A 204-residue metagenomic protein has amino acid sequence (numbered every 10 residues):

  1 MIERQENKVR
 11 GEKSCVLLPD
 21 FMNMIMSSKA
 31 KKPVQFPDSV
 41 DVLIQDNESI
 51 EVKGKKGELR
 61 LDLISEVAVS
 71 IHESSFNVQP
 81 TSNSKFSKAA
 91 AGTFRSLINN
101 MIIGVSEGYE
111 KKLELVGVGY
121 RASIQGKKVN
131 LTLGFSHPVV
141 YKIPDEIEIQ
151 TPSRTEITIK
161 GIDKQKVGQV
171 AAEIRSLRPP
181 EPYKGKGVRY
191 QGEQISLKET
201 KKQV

Functional and structural regions predicted by a protein language model:
I2-K8: Extreme N-terminal basic, low-complexity initiation segments that serve as generic localization/processing leaders
E3, L17, F21-V204: Ribosome-associated RNA-binding proteins
N7, K13-S14: Polybasic, lysine-rich low-complexity intrinsically disordered segments
